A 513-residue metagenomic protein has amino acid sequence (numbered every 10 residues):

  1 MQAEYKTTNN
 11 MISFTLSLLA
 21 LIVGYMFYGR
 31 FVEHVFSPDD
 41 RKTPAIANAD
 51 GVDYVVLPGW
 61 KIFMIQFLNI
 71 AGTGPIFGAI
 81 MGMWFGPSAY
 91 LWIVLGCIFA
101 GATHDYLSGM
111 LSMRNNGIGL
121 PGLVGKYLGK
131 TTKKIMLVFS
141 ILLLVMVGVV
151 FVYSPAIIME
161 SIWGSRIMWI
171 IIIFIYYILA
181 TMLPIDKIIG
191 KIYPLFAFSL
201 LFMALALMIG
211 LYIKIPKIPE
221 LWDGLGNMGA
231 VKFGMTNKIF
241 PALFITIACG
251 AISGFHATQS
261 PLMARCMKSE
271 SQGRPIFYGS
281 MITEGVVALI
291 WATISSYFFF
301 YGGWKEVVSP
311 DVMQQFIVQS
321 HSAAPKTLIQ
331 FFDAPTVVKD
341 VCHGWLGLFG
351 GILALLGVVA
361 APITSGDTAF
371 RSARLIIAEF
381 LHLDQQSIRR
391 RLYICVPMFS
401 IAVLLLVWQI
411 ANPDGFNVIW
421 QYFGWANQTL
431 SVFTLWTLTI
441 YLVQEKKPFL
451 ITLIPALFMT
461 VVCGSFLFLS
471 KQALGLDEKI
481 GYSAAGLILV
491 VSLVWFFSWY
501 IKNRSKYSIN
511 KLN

Functional and structural regions predicted by a protein language model:
A3, L211-G224, Y278-D340, I410-D414: Extracellular/periplasmic helix-exit of transmembrane alpha-helices
T7-T8, A20-I76: Membrane-interface "cap" regions at the ends of multi-pass membrane proteins
S17-F27, S140, L144-G148, A180 (+3 more regions): Selective recognition of specific alpha-helical transmembrane segments in multi-pass small-molecule
A20-L21, Y25, F67, A100-N116 (+3 more regions): Helix-loop-helix module between adjacent transmembrane segments
R30-V55, A79-M81, P87, L95 (+7 more regions): Flexible loop linkers connecting adjacent transmembrane helices in multi-pass alpha-helical membrane transporters
P58-G74, G210-P216, N227-I294, F298 (+1 more regions): Hydrophobic, membrane-embedded alpha-helices of multi-pass small-molecule transporters
K130-L137, I141, M168-I171, G279-A288 (+7 more regions): Loop-to-transmembrane helix boundary motifs in multi-pass membrane proteins
G148-V152, A156-I171, A180-T181, L200-V231 (+2 more regions): Hydrophobic alpha-helical segments and their helix-loop junctions in multi-pass secondary transporters
